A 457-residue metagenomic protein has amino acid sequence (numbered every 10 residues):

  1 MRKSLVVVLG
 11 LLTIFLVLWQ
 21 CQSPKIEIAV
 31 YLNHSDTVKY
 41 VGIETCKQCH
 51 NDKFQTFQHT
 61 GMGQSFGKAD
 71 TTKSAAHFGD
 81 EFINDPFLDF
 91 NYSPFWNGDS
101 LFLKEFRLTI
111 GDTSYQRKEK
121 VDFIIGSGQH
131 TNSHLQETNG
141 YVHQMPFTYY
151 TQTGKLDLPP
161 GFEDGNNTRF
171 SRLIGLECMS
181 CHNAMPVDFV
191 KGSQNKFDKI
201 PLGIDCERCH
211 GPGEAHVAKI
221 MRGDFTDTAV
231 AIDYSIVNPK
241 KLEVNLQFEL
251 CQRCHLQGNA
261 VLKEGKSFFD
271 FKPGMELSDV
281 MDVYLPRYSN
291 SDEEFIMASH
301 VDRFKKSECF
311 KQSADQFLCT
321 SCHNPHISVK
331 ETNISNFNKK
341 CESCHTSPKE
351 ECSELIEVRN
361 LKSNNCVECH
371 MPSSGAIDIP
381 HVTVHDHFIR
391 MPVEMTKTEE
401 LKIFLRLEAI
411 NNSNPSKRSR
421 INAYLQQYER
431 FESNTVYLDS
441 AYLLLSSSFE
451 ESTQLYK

Functional and structural regions predicted by a protein language model:
M1-V30: Bacterial Sec-dependent N-terminal signal peptides
P24-V30, H34, E44, D52-S127 (+4 more regions): Primarily the internal scaffold of c-type cytochrome electron-transfer domains, especially repeated/multiheme c-type
N139-Y141, T148-I174: A short, surface-exposed interaction/processing loop segment used at functional sites
Y149-Y150, E177-C181, M185: Long, basic N-terminal domains or extensions that often function in RNA/ssDNA interaction or organelle/cellular
A409-N411, Y442-E451: Solenoid-like repeat scaffolds
Q454-K457: Alpha-helical adaptor scaffolds
